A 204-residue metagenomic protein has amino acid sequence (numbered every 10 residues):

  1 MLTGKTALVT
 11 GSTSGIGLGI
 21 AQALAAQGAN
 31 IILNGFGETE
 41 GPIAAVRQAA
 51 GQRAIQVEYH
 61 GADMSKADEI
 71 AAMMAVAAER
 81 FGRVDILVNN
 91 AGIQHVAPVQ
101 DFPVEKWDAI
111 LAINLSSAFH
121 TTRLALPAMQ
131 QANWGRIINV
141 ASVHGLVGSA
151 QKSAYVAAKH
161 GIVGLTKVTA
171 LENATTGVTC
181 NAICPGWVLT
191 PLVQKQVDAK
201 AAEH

Functional and structural regions predicted by a protein language model:
T6, T13-G15: Conserved glycine-rich cofactor-binding loop
Q27-A44: Conserved glycine-rich Rossmann-like NAD(P)H-binding loop of the short-chain dehydrogenase/reductase
P98-V99, K106-L111, A201: Substrate-binding pocket helix/loop in short-chain dehydrogenase/reductase
Q100, V147-A154, T175-T176, Q194: Active-site loop immediately N-terminal to the catalytic Tyr-X3-Lys motif of short-chain dehydrogenase/reductase
T122, A158, T166: Active-site helix of classical SDR
P127, L171-E172: Alpha-helical segment proximal to the catalytic Tyr-Lys
S142: Residue(s) in the substrate-gating loop at a strand-loop-helix junction that position the organic substrate next
